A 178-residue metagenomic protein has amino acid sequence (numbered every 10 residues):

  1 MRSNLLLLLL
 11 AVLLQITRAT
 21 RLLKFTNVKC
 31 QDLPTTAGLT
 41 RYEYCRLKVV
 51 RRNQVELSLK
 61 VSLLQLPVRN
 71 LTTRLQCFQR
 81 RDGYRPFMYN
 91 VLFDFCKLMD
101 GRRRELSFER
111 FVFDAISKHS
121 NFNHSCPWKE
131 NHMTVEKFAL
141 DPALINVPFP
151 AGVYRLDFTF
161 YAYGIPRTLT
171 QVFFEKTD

Functional and structural regions predicted by a protein language model:
R2-F122, W128-H132, L144-D178: N-terminal onset of structured domains
E136-P142: Short edge beta-strand/strand-turn motifs with a hydrophobic/aromatic core and a Ser/Thr and/or Pro "cap." The feature
